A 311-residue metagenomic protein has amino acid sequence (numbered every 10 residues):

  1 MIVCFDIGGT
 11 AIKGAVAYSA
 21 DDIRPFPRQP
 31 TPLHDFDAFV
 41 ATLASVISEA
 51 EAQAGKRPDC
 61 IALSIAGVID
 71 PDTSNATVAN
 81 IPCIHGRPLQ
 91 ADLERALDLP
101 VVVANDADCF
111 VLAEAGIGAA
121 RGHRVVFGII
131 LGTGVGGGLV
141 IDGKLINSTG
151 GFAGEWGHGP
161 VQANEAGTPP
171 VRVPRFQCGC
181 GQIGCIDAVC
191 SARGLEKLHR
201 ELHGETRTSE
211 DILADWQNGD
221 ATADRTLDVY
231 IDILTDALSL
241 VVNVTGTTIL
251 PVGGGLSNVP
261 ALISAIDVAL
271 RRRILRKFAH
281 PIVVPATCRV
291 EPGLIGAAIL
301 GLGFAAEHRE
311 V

Functional and structural regions predicted by a protein language model:
M1-C60, I69-T73, A91-V101, G116-H123 (+1 more regions): ATP-binding/phosphotransfer module of carbohydrate and carboxylate kinases, centering on a glycine-rich
D6, A62-A66, A104, G128-G134 (+1 more regions): Short beta-strand segments
P25-R28, A79, S148: Residue-level detector of high-confidence beta-strand sites
Q29-P30, C83, F152: A generic structural motif
S74-G86: A charged helix-plus-loop insertion that forms the helical arch/lid used to bind and gate nucleic-acid substrates
F110-G116, G136-L139, H158-P160: Adenylate-forming
G154-W156: Structural signature of FAD isoalloxazine-binding scaffolds in flavoprotein oxidoreductases
